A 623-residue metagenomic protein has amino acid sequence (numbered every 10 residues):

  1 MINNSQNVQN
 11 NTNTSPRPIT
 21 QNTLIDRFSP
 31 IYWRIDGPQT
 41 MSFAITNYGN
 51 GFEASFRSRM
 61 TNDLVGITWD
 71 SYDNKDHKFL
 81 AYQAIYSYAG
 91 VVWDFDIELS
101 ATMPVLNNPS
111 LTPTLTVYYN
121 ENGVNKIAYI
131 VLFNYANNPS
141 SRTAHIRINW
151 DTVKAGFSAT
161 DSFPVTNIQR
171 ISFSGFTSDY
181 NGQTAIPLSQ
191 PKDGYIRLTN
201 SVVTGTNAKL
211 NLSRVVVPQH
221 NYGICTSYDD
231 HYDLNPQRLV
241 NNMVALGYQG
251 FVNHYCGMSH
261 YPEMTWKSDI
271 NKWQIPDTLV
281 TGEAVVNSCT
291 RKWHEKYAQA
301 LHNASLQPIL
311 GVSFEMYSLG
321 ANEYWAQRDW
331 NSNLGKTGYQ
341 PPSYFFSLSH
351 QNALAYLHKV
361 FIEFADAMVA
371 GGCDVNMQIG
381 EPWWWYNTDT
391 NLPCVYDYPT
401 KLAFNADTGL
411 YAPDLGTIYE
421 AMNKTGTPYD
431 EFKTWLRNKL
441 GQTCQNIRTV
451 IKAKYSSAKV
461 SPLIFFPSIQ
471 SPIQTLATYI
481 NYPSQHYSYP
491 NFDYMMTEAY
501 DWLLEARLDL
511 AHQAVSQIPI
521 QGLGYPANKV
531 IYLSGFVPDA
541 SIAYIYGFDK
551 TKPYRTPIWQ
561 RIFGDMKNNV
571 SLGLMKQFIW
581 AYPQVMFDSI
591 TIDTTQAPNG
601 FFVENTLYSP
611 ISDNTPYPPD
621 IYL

Functional and structural regions predicted by a protein language model:
R57-D76, S100-G156: Extracellular ligand-binding interfaces
K75-L115, F173, S201, F602: Extra-cytoplasmic beta-strand recognition segments
I146-Y195: Extracellular beta-strand ligand-recognition surfaces/modules
Q169, G175-S178, Y222, G250-P262 (+3 more regions): Substrate-binding cleft of secreted/luminal carbohydrate-active enzymes
S178-V215, T594-G600, T606: Exposed low-complexity, polar/acidic, P/S/T/G-rich flexible segments that act as propeptides, protease-susceptible
N221-G223, S227-T278, G282-V285, K296 (+4 more regions): Catalytic domains of carbohydrate-active enzymes, especially glycoside hydrolases
I224-D230, Q274-S288, P341-Y356, Y429-L440 (+3 more regions): The substrate-binding groove and active-site-proximal loops of carbohydrate-active enzymes, especially glycoside
Y339-K454, F465-Q485: Polysaccharide-binding and catalytic clefts of secreted carbohydrate-active enzymes
